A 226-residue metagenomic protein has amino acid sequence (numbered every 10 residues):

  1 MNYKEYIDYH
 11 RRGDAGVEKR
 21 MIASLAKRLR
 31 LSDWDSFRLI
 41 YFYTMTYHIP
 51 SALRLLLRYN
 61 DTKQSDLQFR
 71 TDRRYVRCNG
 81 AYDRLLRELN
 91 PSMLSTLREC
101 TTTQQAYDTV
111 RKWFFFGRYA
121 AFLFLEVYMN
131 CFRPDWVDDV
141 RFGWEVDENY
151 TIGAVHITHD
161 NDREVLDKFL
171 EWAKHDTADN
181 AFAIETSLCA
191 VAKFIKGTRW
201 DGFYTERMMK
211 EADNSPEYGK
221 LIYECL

Functional and structural regions predicted by a protein language model:
M1-W34, S95-T96, C100-Q105, F122-L226: C-terminal accessory module of base-excision DNA glycosylases/AP lyases that mediates lesion recognition and DNA
M1-Y75: N-terminal polyanion-binding entry modules of DNA glycosylases/AP lyases and select other DNA-binding proteins
S36-T44, D83, L89-T96, F182-T186: Polar/charged low-complexity regulatory segments
I40-H48, W113, Y128, I157-T158: Generic structural signal for hydrophobic core residues of well-folded globular domains
D66-F114: Helix-hairpin-helix/helix-loop-helix acidic hairpins
